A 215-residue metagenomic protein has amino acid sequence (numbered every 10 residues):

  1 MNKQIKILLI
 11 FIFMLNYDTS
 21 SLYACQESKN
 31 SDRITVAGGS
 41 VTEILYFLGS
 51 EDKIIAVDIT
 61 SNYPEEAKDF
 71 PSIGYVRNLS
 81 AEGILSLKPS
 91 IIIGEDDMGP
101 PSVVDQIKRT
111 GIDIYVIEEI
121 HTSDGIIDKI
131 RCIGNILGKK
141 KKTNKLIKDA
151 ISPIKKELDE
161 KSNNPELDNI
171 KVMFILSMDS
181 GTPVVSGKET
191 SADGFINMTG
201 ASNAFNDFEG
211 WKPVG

Functional and structural regions predicted by a protein language model:
N2-I10, D18: Sec-dependent signal peptide recognition, specifically the positively charged N-region followed immediately by
L15-L22: C-terminal segment of classical bacterial N-terminal signal peptides
Q26-R33, V103-G181, S202-D207: Extracytoplasmic substrate-binding proteins
D32-V103, A201-A204: A short, structured surface patch at a secondary-structure boundary
S40-I44, S50, S80, G99 (+9 more regions): Stable alpha-helical elements in mature extracytoplasmic
G49-D52, D69-P71, Q106-R109, I130-R131 (+1 more regions): Short, glycine/charged-enriched secondary-structure capping and boundary segments
D58-Y63, V184-V214: Alpha-helical, coiled-coil/dimerization segments enriched in small aliphatic residues
